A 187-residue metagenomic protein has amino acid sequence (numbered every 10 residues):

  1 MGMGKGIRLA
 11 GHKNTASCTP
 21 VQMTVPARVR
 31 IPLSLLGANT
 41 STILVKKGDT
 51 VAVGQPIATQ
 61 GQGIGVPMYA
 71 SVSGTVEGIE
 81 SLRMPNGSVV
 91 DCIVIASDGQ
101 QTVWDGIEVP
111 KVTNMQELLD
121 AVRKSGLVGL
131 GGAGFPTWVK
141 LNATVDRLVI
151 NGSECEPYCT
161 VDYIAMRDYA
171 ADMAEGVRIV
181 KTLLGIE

Functional and structural regions predicted by a protein language model:
M1-L44, V94: N-terminal, Lys/Arg-enriched amphipathic/low-complexity engagement segments that precede the first folded domain
R28, G48-V51, R147-E154: Active-site-adjacent bridging/hinge elements
G37, G63-I64: Periplasm/extracytoplasmic soluble domains of Gram-negative envelope assemblies and related organellar analogs
S41-L44, G61, I164: General secondary-structure propensity
S41-T50, G54: Short histidine-centered loop motifs in beta-beta connectors
G48, A58-G61: N-terminal alpha-helical transmembrane segments of multi-pass membrane transport and channel/translocase proteins
T50, P56, S73-V76: Residue-level marker of beta-strand positions
I64-E187: Iron-sulfur-associated redox domains of electron-transfer enzymes in respiratory and anaerobic energy metabolism
